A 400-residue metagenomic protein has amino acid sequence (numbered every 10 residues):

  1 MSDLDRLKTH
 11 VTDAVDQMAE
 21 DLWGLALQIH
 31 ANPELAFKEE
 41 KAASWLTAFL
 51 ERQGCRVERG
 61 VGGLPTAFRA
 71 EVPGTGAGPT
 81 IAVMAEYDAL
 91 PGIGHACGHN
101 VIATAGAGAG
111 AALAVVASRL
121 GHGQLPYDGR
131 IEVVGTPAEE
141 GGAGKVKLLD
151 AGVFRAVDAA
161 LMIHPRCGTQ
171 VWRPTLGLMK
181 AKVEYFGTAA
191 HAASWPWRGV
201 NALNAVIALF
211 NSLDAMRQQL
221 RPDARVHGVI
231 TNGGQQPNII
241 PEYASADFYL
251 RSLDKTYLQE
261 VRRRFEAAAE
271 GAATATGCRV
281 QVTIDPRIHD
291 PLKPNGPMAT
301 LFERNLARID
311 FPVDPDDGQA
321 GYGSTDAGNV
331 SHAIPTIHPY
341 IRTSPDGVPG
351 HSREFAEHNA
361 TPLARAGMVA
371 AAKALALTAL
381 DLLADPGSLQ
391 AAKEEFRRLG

Functional and structural regions predicted by a protein language model:
S2, R6, I207-G400: Metal-dependent amide/peptide-bond hydrolase catalytic core, centered on the "pita-bread" metallohydrolase fold
D3-R130: Acidic/His- and Gly-rich active-site-bordering loop/insert found across diverse amide/peptide-bond hydrolases
D13, A193-W197, H289, P362-R365: A short glycine-threonine-serine/GTX helix/turn-capping micro-motif
H30-N32, D88, H95, H99 (+5 more regions): Histidine-centered active-site/metal-ligand motif
E58-V61, V133-G135, L161-I163, P315 (+1 more regions): General beta-strand structural signal in soluble alpha/beta enzymes
T66-V72, D88-A96, N100-V101, L113-P241 (+2 more regions): Histidine/acidic-residue-rich, glycine-tolerant segments that coordinate divalent metal ions
A82-M84, F186, I337-R342: Non-cysteine beta-strand/loop elements that form the S-adenosyl-L-methionine
